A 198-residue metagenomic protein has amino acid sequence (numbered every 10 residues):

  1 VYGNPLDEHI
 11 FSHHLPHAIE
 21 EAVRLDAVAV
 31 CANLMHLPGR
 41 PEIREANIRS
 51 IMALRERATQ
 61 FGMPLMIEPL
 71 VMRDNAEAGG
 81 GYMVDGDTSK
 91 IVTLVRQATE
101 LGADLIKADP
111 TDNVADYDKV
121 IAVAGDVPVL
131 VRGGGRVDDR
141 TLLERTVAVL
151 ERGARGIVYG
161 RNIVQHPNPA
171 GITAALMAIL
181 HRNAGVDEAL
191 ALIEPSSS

Functional and structural regions predicted by a protein language model:
V1-V129, V137-R155, A178, E188: Alpha/beta enzyme core
R136, V164: Short, glycine-/Ser/Thr-/acidic-enriched flexible segments
L150-G153, Q165-S198: C-terminal helical cap(s) of enzyme catalytic domains, especially alpha/beta-barrels
